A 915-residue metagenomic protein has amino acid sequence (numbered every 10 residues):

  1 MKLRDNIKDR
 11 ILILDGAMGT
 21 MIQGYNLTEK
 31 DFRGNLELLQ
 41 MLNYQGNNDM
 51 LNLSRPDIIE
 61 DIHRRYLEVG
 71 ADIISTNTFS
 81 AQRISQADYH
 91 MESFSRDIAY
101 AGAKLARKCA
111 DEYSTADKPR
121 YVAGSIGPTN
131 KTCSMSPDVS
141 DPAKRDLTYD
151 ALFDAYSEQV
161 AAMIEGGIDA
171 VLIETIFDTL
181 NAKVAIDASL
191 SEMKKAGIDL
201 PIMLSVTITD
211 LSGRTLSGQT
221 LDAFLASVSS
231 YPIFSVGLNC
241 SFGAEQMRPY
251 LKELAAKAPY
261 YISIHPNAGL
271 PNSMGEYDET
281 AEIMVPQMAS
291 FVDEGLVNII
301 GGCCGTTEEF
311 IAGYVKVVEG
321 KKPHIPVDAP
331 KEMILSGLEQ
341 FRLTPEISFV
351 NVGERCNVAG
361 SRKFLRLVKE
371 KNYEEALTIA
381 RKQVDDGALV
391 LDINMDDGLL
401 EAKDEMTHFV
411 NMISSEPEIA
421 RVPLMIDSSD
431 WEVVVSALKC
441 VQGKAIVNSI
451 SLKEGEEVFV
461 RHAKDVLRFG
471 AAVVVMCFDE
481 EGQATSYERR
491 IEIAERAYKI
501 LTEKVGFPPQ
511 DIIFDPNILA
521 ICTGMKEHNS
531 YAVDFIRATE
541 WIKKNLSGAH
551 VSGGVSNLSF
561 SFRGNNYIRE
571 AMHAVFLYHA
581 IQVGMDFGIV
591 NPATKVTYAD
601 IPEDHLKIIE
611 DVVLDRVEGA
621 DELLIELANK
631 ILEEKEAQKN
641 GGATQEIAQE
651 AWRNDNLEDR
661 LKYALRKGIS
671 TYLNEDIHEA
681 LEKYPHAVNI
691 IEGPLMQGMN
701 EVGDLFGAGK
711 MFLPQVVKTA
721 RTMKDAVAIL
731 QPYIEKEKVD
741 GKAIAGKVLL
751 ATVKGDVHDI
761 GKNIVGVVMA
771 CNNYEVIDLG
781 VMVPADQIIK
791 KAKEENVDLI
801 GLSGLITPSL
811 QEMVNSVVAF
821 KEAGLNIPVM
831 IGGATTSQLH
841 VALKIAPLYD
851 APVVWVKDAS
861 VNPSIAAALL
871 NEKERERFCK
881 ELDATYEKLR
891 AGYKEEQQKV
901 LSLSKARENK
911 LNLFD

Functional and structural regions predicted by a protein language model:
M1-D915: Domain-level signal for soluble alpha/beta catalytic cores
